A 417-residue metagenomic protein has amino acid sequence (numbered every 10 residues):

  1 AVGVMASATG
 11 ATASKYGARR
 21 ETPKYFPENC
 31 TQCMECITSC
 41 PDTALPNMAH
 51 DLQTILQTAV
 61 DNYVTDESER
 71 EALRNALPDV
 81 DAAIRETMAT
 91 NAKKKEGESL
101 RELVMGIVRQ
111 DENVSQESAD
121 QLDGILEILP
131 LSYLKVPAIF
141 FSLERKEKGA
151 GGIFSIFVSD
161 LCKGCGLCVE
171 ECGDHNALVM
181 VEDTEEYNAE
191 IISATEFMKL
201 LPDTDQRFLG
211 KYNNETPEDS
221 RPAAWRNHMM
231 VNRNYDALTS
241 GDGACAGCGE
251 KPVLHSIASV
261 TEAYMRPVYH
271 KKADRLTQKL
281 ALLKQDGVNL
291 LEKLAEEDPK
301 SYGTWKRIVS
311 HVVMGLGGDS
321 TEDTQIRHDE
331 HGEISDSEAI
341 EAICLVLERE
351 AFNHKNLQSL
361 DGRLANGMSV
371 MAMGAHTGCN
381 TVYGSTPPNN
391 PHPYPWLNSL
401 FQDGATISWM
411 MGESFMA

Functional and structural regions predicted by a protein language model:
A1-I156, L161, V169-N389, P393-A417: Ferredoxin-type iron-sulfur electron-transfer modules and their immediate structural context
